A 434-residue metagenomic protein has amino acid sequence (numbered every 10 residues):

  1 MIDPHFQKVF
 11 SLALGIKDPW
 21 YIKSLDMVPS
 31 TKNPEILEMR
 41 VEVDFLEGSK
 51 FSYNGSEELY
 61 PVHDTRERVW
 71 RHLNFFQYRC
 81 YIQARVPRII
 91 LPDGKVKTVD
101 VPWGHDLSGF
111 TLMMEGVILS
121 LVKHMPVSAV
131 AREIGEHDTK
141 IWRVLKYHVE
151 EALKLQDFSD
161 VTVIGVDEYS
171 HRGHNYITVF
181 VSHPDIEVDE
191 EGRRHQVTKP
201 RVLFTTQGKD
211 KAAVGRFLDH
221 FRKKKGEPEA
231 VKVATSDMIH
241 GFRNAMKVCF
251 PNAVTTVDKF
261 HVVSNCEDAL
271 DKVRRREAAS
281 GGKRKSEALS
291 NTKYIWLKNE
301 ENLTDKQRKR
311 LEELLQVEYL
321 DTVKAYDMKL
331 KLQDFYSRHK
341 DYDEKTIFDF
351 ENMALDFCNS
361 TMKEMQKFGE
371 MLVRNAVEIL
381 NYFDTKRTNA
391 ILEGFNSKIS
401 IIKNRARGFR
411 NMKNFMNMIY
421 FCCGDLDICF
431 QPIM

Functional and structural regions predicted by a protein language model:
M1-V99: Short, conserved DNA-binding cores of transcription-related domains
M39-V41, Y53-S56, L91, I118 (+9 more regions): Mobile genetic element proteins and their domesticated derivatives, centered on retroelements and DNA transposons
S56, V62-I164, E168-N175, P228-E229: Short, positively charged, Gly/Tyr-enriched micro-motifs that form contact patches at catalytic or ligand/partner
L107-G116, S128, F204-G208, F348 (+2 more regions): Acidic, glycine-enriched active-site microenvironments
R143-V233, H240-A245: RNase H-like nuclease fold core
D237-H240, M246-N291, E393: Conserved beta-strand -> loop -> alpha-helix junction used to position metal-binding or nucleic-acid-contacting
S290-T361: Helix-loop elements that line ligand-binding/catalytic pockets
A354-M434: Basic, amphipathic alpha-helical segments enriched in Lys/Arg and hydrophobic/aromatic residues
